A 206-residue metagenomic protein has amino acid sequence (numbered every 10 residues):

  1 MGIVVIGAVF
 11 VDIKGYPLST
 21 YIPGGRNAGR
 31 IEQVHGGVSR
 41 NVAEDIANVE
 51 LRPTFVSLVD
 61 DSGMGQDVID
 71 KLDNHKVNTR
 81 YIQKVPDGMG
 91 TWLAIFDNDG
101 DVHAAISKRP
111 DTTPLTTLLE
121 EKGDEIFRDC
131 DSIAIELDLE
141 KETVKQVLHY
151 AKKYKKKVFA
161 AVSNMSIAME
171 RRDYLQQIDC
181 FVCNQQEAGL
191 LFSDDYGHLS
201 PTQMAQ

Functional and structural regions predicted by a protein language model:
M1-D67, N74: Glycine-rich phosphate/adenosyl-contacting loop at the front of the ribokinase-like
G2, D131-S132, C180: Structural motif
A47, K145-V158: Surface-exposed amphipathic alpha-helices with a cationic face
D61-S62, D138-E142, V162-I167: Short beta->alpha connector loops
K71-P86: A glycine-rich helix N-cap at a beta->alpha junction
K84, A94-S132, L137: Conserved phosphate-binding/catalytic loop of the ribokinase/pfkB sugar-kinase fold
K153-Q206: Conserved phosphate/ATP/ADP-binding segment of small-molecule kinases
